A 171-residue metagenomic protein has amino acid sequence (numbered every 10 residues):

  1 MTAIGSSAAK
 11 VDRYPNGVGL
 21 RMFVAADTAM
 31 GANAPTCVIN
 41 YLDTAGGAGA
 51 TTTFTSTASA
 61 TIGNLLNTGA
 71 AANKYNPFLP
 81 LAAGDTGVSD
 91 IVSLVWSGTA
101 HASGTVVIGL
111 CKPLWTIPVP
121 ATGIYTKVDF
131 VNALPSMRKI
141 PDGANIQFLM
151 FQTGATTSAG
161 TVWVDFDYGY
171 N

Functional and structural regions predicted by a protein language model:
M1-N171: Polar, enzyme-active/binding microenvironments
